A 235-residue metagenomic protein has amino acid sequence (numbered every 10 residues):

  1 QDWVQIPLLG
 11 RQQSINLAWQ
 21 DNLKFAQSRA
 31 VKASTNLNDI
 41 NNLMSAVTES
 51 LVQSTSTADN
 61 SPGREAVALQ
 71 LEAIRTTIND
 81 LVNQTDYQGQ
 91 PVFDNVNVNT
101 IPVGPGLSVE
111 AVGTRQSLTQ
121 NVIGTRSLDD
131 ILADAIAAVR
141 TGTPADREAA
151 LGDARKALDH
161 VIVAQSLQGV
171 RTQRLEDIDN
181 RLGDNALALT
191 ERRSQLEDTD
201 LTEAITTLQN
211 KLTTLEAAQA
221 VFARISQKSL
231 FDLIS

Functional and structural regions predicted by a protein language model:
Q1-F93, A137-S235: Amphipathic alpha-helical polymerization modules
N97-T141: Cysteine-poor, low-complexity segments in flexible/peripheral regions
